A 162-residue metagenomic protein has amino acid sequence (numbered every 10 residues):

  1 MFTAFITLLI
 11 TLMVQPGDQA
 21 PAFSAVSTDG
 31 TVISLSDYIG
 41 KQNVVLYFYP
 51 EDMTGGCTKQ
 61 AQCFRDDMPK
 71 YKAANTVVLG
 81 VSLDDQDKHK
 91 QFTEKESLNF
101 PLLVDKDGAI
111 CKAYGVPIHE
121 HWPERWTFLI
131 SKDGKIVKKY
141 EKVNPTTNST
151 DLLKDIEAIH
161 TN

Functional and structural regions predicted by a protein language model:
F2-A22: N-proximal helix/coil linker or "cap" segments that precede and/or mark the start of modular domains
A20-P21, N43, E124-W126: Short loop/turn microsegments at loop-to-beta-strand junctions
S24-N43: A short beta-strand-turn-helix
Y38-T58, F64: Short active-site neighborhood of thiol/selenol oxidoreductases, capturing the structured segment around
T58-E96, G108-K112: Structural microenvironment flanking redox-active thiols in thiol-disulfide oxidoreductases
E124-N162: Thiol-/selenol-based redox modules, centered on thioredoxin-like and closely related oxidoreductase domains
